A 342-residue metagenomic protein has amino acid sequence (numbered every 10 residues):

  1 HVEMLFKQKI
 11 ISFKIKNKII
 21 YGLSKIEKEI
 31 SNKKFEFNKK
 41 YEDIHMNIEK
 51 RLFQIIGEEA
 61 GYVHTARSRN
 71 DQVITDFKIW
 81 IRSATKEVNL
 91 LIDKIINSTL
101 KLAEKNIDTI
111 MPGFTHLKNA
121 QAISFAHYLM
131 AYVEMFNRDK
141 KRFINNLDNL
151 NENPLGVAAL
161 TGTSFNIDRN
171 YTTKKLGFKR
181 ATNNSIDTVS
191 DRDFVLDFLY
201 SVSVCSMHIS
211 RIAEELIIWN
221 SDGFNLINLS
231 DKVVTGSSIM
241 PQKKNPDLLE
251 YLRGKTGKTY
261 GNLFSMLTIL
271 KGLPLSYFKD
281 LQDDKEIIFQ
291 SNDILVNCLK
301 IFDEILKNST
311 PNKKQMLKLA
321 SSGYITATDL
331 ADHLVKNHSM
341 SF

Functional and structural regions predicted by a protein language model:
H1, L5, G22-E29, R51 (+15 more regions): Generic, well-ordered alpha-helical scaffold segments in large soluble proteins
H1-G162, I167-T173, T235-S237, D247-Y251: A helix-coil-helix interface module used to build multimeric assemblies and to scaffold catalytic/cofactor sites
I10-I11, N225, M340: Conserved hydrophobic residue
I55-E59, M240-F342: Glycine-rich cofactor/substrate-binding loops
H64, R69-Q72, H116-I123, H127 (+7 more regions): Alpha-helix capping and helix-loop boundary segments enriched in small/acidic/polar residues
K78, R82-N89, D93, A126 (+8 more regions): Short amphipathic alpha-helical segments with heptad-repeat character
K105, R142-N145, N149, F178-T182 (+6 more regions): Conserved helix-loop functional segments at active or binding sites
K175-T268: Acidic, glycine-rich loop-and-beta core segments that form the ion-binding/anion-interacting portion of active sites
